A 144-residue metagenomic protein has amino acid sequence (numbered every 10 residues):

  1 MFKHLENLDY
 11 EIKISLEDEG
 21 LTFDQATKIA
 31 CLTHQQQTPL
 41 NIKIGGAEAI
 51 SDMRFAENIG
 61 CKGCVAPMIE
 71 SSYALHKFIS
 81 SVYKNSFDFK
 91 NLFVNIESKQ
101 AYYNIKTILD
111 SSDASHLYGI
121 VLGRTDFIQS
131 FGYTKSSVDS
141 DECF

Functional and structural regions predicted by a protein language model:
M1-K13: N-terminal basic/disordered segments at the start of proteins
H4-L5, I29-T33, A56, F78 (+2 more regions): Generic structural signal for hydrophobic
L8-E11, N58-G63, Y83-N85, S112-G119: Glycine-enriched alpha-helix->loop->beta-strand junction motifs that scaffold or abut catalytic
Y10-I14, T38-I44, C64-A66, L92-E97 (+1 more regions): Hydrophobic faces of well-ordered beta-strands that scaffold small-molecule active sites in alpha/beta enzyme cores
D18-L32, G46-M53, M68-K90, A101-N104 (+1 more regions): Active-site-adjacent beta->alpha loops and helix N-cap segments on the catalytic face of soluble alpha/beta enzymes
H34-Q36, K43, A47, R54-G60: N-terminal accessory/assembly segment that mediates macromolecular interactions
Q100-H116: Short amphipathic alpha-helices and their capping/turn segments at secondary-structure boundaries
H116-L122, F127, Y133-S136: Extended, charged alpha-helical interaction scaffolds
